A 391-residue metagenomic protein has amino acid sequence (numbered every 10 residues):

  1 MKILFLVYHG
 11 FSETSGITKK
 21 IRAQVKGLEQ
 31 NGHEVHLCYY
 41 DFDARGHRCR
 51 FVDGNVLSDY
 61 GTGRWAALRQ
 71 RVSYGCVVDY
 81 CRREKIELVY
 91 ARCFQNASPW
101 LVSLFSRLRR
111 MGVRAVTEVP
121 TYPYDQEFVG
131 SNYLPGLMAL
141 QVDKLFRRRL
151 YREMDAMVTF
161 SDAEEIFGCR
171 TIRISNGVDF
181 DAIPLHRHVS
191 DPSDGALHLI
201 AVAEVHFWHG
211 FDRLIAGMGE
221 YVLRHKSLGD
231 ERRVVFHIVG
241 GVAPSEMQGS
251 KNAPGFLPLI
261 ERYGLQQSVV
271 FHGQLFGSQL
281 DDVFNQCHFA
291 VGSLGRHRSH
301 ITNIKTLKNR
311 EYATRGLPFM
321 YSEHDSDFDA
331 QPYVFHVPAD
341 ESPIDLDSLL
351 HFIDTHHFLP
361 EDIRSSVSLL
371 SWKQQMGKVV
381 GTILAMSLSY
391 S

Functional and structural regions predicted by a protein language model:
M1-A44, E84, P318: N-terminal subdomain of nucleotide-sugar transferases
L4, S190-G210, L214-M218, F236-H237: Conserved donor-binding/catalytic core segment of Leloir-type glycosyltransferases
K26, G75, P99, S103-M111 (+3 more regions): Membrane-proximal helix-turn-helix segments that form the acceptor-binding/catalytic region of lipid-linked
V78-P99, G112-V116: Short N-terminal targeting/anchoring amphipathic segment
G177: Carbohydrate-associated surface elements
G240, S250-S278: Nucleotide-activated donor-binding/catalytic signature segment of Leloir-type glycosyltransferases, i.e., the conserved
V283-T302: Acidic donor-binding loop of glycosyltransferase active sites
E341-I344, D354-Y390: A charged, aromatic-enriched C-terminal amphipathic alpha-helix characteristic of glycosyltransferases across folds
